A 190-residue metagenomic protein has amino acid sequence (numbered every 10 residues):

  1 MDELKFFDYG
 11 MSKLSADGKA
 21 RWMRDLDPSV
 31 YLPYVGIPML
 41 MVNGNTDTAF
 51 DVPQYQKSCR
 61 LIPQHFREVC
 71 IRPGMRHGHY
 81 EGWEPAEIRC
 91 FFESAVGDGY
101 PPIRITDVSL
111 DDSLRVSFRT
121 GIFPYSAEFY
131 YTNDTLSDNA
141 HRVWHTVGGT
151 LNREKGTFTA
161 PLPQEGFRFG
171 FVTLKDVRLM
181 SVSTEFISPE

Functional and structural regions predicted by a protein language model:
M1-L14, C70-P73, H79-A86: Hydrolase active-site cap/lid region
A16-Y31: Active-site nucleophile elbow and catalytic-triad environment of alpha/beta-hydrolase enzymes
V35, M41-N43, D47: Short beta-strand/loop motif that positions the catalytic acidic residue of the alpha/beta-hydrolase fold
T48-Q54, Y80: Conserved alpha/beta-hydrolase "acid-adjacent" motif
Y55-F66: Conserved loop-alpha-helix segment in the C-terminal half of the alpha/beta-hydrolase fold that carries the catalytic
W83, C90-Y131, T146-P163: Surface beta-strand/loop "capping" patches
E165-L179: Short, aromatic- and glycine-rich surface loops/edge beta-strands on solvent-exposed regions
L179-E190: Edge beta-strands of extracellular beta-sandwich domains
